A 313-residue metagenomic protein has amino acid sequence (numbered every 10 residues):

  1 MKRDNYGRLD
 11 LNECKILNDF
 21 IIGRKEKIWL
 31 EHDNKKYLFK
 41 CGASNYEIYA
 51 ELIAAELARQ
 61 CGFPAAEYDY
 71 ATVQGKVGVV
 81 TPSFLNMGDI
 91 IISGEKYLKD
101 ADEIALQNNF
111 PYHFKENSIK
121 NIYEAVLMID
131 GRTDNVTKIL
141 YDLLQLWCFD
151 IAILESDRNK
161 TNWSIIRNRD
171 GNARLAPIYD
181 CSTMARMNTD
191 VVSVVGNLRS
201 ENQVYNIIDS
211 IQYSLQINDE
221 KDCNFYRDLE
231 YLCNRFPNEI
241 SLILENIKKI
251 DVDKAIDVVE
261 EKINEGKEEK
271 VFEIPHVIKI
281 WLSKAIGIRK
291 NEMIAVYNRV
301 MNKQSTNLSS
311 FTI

Functional and structural regions predicted by a protein language model:
M1-F110: Conserved ATP-binding subdomain of kinase catalytic cores across diverse folds
A43, N168-I313: C-terminal catalytic region of ATP-dependent kinase domains
L52-Q60, Y141-F149, K284-G287, N291: A broad, structural surface signal
G62, L154-D157, E292-A295: Short helix-capping/linker segments at secondary-structure and domain boundaries
E67-G75, N159-R169, M301-S305: Short alpha-helical "patches" and their helix-cap loops
L85-W147, R169, K262-G266: ATP-dependent phospho-/nucleotidyl transfer catalytic cores
K120-D190: Conserved kinase catalytic-core segment
